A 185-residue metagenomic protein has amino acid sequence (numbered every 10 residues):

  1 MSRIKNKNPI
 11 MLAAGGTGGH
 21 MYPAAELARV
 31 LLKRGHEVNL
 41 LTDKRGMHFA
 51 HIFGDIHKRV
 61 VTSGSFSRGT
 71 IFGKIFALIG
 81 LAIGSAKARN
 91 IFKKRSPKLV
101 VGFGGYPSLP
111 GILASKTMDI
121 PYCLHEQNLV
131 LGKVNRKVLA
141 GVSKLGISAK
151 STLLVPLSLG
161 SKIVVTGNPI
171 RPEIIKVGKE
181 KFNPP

Functional and structural regions predicted by a protein language model:
M1-P9, G178-P185: Nucleotide-sugar donor-binding and catalytic loop/hinge architecture of NDP-sugar-dependent glycosyltransferases
N6-G15, L32-G80, V164-I170: Conserved nucleotide-sugar phosphate-binding/catalytic loop shared by glycosyltransferases and other
L12-H20, V100: Short, glycine-rich nucleotide/cofactor-binding loops
G18, Y22, G105-P107, L129-K133: Residue-level detector of alpha-helix initiation sites
A24-V30: Histidine-anchored nucleotide/phosphate-binding helix
E37, R45, K116-E180: Active-site-proximal region of nucleotide-activated glycan assembly enzymes, centered on histidine/acidic-rich loops
R45-F49, P97-M118: An aromatic- and histidine-rich active-site surface loop
T70-L99, L109, T117: An amphipathic, basic-hydrophobic alpha-helix
